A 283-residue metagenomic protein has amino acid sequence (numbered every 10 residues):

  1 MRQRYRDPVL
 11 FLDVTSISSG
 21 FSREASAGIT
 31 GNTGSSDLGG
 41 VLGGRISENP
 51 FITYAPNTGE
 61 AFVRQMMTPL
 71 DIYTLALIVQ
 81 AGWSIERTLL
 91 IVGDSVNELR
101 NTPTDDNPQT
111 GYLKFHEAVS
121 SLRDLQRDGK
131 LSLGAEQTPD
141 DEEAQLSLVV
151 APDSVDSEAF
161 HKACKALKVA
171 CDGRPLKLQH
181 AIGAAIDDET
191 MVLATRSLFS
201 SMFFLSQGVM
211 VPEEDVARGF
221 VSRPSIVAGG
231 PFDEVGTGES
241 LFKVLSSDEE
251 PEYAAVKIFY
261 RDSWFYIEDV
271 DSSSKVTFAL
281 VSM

Functional and structural regions predicted by a protein language model:
M1-M283: N-terminal amphipathic/basic membrane-interacting segments and domains, especially the gasdermin N-terminal
